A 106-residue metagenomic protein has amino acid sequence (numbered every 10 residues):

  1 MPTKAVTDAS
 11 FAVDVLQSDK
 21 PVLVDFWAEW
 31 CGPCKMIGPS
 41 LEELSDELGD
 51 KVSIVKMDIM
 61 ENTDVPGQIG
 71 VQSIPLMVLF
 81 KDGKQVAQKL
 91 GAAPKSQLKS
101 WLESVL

Functional and structural regions predicted by a protein language model:
P2, T7, W27, S53-V55: Conserved Rossmann-like nucleotide-binding pocket used by diverse enzymes that bind dinucleotide cofactors
K4-V22, T63: A short beta-strand-turn-helix
F11, V24, L41, D58 (+1 more regions): Residue-level signature of catalytic and energy-coupling elements of molecular machines, predominantly ATP/GTP-dependent
D19-K20, F26-W30, S73: Short pre-active-site segment immediately N-terminal to redox-active cysteine/selenocysteine motifs in thiol-based
D19-P21, G38-M57: Conserved helix-turn-beta segment immediately C-terminal to the redox Cys motif in thioredoxin-like folds
F26-S40: Conserved redox-active cysteine motifs that mediate thiol-disulfide chemistry, especially di-cysteine Cys-X(1-2)-Cys
I59-V65: Structural microenvironment flanking redox-active thiols in thiol-disulfide oxidoreductases
L79-L106: Non-catalytic, surface beta->alpha helical segment in thiol-disulfide oxidoreductase systems
